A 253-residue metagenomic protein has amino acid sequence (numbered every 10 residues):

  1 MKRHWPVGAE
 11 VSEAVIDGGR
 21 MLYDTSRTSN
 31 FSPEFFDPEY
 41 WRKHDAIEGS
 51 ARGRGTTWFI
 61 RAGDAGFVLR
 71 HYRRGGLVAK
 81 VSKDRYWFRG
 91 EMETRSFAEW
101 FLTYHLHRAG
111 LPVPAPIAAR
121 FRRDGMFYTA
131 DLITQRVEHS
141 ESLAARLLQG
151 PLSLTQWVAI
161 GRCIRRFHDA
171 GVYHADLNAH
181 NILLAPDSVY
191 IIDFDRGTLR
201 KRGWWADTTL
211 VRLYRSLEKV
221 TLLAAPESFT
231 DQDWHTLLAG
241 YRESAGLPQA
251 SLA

Functional and structural regions predicted by a protein language model:
M1-I47: Juxta-kinase regulatory segment immediately upstream of eukaryotic protein kinase catalytic domains
P33-E141, R165, D169: Conserved ATP-binding subdomain of kinase catalytic cores across diverse folds
H71, R136, L177, F194-R196: Generic detector of well-ordered alpha-helical packing
S142-G150: AlphaC helix of the protein kinase catalytic domain
T155-C163: Conserved alphaE helix
A170, A175-L177: Residue immediately N-terminal to the catalytic "proton-acceptor" Asp in the protein kinase catalytic loop
L177-L184: Hydrophobic residue at the +6 position relative to the catalytic HRD Asp in the kinase catalytic loop
Y190-A253: C-lobe/activation-segment region of protein kinase-like
